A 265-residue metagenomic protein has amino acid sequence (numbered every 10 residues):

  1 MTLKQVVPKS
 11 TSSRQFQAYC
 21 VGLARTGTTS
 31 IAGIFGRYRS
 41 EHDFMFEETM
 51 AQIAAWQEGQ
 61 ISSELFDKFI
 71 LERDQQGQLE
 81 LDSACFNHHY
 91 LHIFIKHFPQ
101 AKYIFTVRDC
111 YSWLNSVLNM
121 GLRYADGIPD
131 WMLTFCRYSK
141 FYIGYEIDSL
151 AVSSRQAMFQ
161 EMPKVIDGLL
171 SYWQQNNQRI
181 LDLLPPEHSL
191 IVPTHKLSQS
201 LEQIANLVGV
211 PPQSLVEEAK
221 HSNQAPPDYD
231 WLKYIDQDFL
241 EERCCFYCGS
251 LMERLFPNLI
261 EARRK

Functional and structural regions predicted by a protein language model:
M1-Q76, N223-P227, K265: PAPS-dependent sulfotransferase catalytic core
G27-A32, M50, H89-L91, Y111-S116 (+2 more regions): Short catalytic/ligand-binding loop motif for oxyanion handling, primarily in non-cytosolic enzymes, centered on
M50-A51, C110-W113, I180-Y247: The conserved 3'-phosphoadenosine-5'-phosphosulfate
I61-L65, D82-F86, V165-N176, K196 (+1 more regions): Soluble or luminal CAZymes and related metallo-dependent hydrolases
R73-I93, Y103-T106, S112: Glycine-rich phosphate-binding loop used to anchor ATP phosphates in small-molecule kinases, encompassing both
Y90, L169-L183, S200: Alpha-helical packing segments of well-folded alpha/beta enzyme cores
H97-V117, P193-K196: Conserved phosphate-donor/acceptor-positioning beta-strand/loop module used by diverse small-molecule
D126-M162, P212-K265: PAPS-dependent sulfotransferase catalytic core
